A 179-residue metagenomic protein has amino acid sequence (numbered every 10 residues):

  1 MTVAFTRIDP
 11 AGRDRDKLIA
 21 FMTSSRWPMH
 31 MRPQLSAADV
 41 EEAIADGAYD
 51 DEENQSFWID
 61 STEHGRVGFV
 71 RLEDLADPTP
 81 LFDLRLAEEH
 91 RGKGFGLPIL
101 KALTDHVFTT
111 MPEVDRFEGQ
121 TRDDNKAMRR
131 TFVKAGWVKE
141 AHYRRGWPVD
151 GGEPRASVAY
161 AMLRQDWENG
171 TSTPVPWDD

Functional and structural regions predicted by a protein language model:
M1-S24, S56-D179: Acyl-donor (CoA/ACP) binding surface of acyl/acetyltransferases
P10, M31-A37, L97: Alpha-helix N-cap/helix-initiation sites
I19-L35: Helix-loop element at the rim of GNAT/NAT acetyltransferase active sites that forms part of the acceptor-substrate
R26, A48-D51, M111-P112: Secondary-structure transition/hinge residues
P33-Q55: Active-site rim helix/loop that mediates acceptor-substrate recognition in acyltransferases
